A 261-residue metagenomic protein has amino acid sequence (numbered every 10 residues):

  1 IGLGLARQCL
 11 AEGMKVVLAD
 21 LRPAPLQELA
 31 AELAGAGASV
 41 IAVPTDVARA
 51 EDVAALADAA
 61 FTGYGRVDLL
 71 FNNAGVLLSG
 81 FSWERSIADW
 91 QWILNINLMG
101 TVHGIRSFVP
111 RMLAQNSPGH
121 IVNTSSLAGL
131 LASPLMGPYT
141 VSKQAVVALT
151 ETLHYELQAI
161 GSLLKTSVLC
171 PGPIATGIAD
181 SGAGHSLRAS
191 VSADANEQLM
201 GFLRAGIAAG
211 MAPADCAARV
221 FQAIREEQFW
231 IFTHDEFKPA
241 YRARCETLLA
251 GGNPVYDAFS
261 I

Functional and structural regions predicted by a protein language model:
I1-V17: Canonical Rossmann dinucleotide-binding motif of NAD(H)/NADP(H)-dependent dehydrogenases/reductases, specifically
E12-E28: Conserved glycine-rich Rossmann-like NAD(P)H-binding loop of the short-chain dehydrogenase/reductase
P23-A24, P44-A55, I87: The beta1-alpha1 cofactor-binding region of Rossmann-like NAD(H)/NADP(H)-dependent oxidoreductases
F81-S82, S86-Q91: Substrate-binding pocket helix/loop in short-chain dehydrogenase/reductase
I105, S142: Active-site helix of classical SDR
S126: Residue(s) in the substrate-gating loop at a strand-loop-helix junction that position the organic substrate next
A159-I231: SDR active-site lid
